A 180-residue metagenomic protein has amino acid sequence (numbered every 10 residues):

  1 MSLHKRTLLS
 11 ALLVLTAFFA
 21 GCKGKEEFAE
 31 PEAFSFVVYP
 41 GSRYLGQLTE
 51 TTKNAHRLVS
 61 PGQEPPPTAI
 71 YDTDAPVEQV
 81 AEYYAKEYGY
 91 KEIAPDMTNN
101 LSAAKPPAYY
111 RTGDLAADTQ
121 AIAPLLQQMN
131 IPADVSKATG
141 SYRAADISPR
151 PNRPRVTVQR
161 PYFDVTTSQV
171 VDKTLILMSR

Functional and structural regions predicted by a protein language model:
M1, L15, K23-G24: Charged, low-complexity surface segments at secondary-structure and domain boundaries
M1-L9: Bacterial N-terminal signal peptides that target proteins for export
L9-T16: Hydrophobic alpha-helical targeting segments used for export or membrane insertion
C22-R180: An acidic-aromatic pocket/loop used at catalytic or ligand-binding sites
